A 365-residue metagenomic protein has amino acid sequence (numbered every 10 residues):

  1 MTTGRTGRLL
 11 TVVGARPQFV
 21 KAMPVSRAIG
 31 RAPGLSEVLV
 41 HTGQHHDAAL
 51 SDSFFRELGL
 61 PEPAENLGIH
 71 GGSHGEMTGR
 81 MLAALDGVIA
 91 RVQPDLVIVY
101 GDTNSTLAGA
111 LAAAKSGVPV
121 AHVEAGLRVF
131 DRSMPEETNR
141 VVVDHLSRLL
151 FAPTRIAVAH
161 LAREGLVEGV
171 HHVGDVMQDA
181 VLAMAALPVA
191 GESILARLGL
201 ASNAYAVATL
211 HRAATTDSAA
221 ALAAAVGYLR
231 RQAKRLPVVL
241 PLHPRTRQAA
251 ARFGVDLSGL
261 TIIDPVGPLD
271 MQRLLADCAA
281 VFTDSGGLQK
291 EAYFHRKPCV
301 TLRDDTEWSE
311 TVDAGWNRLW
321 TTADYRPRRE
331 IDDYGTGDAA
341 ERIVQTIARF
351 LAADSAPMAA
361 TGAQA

Functional and structural regions predicted by a protein language model:
G4-R5, V88-D95, L200-A201, D277 (+1 more regions): Glycine-rich phosphate-binding loop signature in dinucleotide/nucleotide-binding domains
G7-V12, F19-A28, G34, F54 (+1 more regions): Active-site and donor-binding regions of nucleotide-sugar-utilizing enzymes
A32-V38, K234-V238: A generic structural motif
Q44, D52, G72, V189-D277: Donor-nucleotide binding loops and adjacent catalytic segments primarily of GT-B fold Leloir glycosyltransferases
H45-A49, G68, L146-A219: A nucleotide-sugar donor-handling region in carbohydrate enzymes
L67-G68, A152, H171-H172, I262-P265 (+1 more regions): Short acidic-hydrophobic, aromatic-tinged amphipathic segments that line or gate anion-handling sites
V99-Y100, H122, L150, M271-T311: A donor-sugar binding/catalytic signature common to diverse glycosyltransferases and related nucleotide-sugar
P327-A365: C-terminal amphipathic helix plus adjacent low-complexity, charged tail appended to glycosyltransferase catalytic
